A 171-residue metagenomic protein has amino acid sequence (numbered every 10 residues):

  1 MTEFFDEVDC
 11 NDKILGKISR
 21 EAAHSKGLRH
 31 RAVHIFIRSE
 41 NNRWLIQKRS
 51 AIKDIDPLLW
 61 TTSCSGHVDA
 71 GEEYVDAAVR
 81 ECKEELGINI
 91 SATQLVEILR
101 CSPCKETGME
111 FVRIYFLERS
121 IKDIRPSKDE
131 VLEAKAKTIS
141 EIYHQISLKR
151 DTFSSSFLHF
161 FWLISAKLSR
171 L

Functional and structural regions predicted by a protein language model:
M1-H34, E40: Acidic, metal-coordinating catalytic segment for phosphate/diphosphate chemistry, firing primarily on the Nudix
F4, C10, I14, H24 (+5 more regions): Glycine-rich, flexible loop/turn motifs
F5, R43-W44, A134-K135: A residue-level structural signature of the nucleotidyltransferase/glycosyltransferase Rossmann-like core
N11, S39-N42, S50, E118-K122 (+1 more regions): Short loop segments at secondary-structure junctions
K17, Q47, I98-R100: Residue-level detector of high-confidence beta-strand sites
A22-V33, R43-R80: Conserved Nudix-box catalytic region and its N-terminal flanking loop in Nudix hydrolases and closely related
G66-T152: Unchanged
T152-L171: Charged phosphate-binding loop/patch that engages nucleotide di/tri-phosphates or the phosphate backbone of nucleic
